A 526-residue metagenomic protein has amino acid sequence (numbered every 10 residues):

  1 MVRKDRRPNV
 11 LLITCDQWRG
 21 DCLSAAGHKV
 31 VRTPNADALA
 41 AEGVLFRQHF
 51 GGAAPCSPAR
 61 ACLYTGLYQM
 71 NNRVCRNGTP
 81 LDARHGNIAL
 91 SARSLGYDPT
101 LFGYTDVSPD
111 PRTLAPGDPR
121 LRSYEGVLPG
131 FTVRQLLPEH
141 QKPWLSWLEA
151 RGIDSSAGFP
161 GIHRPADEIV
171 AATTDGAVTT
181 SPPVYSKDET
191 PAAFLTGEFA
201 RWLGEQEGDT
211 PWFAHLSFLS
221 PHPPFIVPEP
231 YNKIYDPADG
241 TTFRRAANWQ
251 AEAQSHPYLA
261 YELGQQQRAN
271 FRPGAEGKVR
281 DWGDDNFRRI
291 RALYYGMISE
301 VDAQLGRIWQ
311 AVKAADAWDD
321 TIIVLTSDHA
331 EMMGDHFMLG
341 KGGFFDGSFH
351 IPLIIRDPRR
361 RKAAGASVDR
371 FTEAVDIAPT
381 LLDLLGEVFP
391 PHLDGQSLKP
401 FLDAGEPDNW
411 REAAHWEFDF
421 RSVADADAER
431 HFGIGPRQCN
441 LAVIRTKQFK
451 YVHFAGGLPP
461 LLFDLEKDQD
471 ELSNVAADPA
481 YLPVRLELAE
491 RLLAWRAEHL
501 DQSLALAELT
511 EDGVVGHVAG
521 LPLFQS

Functional and structural regions predicted by a protein language model:
M1-K450, P460, D470-E490, H517-S526: Formylglycine-dependent sulfatase
V452-F454: Short beta-strand micro-motifs enriched in acidic
L482-L506: A contiguous, mid-protein "functional segment" used to position or interact with cofactors/ions or partner subunits
D501-A519: Short, charged, surface-exposed hinge/linker loops at domain edges that act as mobile lids or interdomain connectors
